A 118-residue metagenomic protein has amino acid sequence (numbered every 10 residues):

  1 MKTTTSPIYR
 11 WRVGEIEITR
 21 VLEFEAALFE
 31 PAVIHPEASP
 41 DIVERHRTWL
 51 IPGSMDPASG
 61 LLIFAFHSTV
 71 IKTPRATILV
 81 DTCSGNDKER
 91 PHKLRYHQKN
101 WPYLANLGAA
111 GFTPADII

Functional and structural regions predicted by a protein language model:
M1-G108, D116: Metallo-beta-lactamase
